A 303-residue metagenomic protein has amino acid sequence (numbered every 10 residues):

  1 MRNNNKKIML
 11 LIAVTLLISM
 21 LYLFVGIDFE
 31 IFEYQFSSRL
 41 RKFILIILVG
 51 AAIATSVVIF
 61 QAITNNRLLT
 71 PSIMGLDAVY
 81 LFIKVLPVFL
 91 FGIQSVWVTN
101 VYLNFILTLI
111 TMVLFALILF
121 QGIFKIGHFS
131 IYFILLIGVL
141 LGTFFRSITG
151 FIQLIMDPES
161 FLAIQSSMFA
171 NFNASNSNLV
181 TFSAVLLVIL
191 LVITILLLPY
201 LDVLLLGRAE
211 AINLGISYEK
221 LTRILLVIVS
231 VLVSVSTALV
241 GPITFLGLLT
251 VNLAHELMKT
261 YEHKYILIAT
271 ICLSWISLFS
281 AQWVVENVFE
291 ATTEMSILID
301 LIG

Functional and structural regions predicted by a protein language model:
M1-G303: Alpha-helical transmembrane segments in inner-membrane proteins
